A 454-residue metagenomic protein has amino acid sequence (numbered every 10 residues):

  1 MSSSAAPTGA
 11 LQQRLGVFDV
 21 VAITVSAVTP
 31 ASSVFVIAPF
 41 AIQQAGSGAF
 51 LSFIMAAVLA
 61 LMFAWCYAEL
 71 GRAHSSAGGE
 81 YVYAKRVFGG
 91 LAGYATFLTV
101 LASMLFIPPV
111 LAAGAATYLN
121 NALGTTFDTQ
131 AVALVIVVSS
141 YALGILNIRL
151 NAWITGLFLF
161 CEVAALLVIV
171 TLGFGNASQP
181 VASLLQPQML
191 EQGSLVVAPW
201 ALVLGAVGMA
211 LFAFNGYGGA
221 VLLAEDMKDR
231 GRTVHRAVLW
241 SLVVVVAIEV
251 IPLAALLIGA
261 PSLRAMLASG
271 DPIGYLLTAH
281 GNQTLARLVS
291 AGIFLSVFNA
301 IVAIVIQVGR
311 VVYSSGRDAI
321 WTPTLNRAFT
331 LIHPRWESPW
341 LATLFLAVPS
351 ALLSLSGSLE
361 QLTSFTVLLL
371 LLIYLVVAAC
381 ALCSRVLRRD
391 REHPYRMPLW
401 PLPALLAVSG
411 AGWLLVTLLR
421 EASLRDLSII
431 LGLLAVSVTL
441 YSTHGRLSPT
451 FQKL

Functional and structural regions predicted by a protein language model:
M1-A38, I42-G48, L61, W65 (+4 more regions): Membrane-interface "cap" regions at the ends of multi-pass membrane proteins
T8-L11, A49-F50, D128, L157-S290 (+1 more regions): Helix-loop-helix junctions that connect adjacent transmembrane segments in multi-pass membrane transporters
R14-T24, G89-A102, V135, V196-G208 (+4 more regions): Select transmembrane alpha-helical segments in multipass membrane proteins
S33-F40, Q44-S47, A112-A115, L143-R149 (+3 more regions): Transmembrane helix-loop junctions in multi-pass membrane proteins
P39-Q43, S52, L61-V137, Y141-I145 (+5 more regions): Hydrophobic transmembrane alpha-helices that form the core helical bundles of multi-pass secondary transporters
V82-K85, L111-V132, A224-R230, R236-V244 (+3 more regions): Helix-loop-helix connectors at the membrane interface of multi-pass transporters/channels
V82-Y83, F88-G89, N121-A122, A237-V302 (+1 more regions): TM-loop-TM module centered on a large, flexible mid-protein loop between adjacent transmembrane helices in multi-pass
I154, A328-S338, Y374-A422, L447 (+1 more regions): C-terminal membrane-solvent junction of multi-pass transporters and transport-like membrane proteins
